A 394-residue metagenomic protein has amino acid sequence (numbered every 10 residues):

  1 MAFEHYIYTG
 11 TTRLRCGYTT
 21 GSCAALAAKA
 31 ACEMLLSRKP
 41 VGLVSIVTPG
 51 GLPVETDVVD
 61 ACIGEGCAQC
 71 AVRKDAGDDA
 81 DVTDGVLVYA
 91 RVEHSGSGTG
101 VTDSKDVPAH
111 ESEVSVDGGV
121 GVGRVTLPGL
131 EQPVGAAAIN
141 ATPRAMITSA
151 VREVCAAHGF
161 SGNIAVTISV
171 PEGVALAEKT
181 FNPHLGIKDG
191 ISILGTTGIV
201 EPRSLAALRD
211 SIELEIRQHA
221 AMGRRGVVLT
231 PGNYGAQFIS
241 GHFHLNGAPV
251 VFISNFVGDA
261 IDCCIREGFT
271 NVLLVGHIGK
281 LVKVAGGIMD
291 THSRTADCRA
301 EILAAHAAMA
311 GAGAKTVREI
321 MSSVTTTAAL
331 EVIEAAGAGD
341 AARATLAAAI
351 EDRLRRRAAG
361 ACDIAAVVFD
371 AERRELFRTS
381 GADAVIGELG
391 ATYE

Functional and structural regions predicted by a protein language model:
M1-K179, P183-L185, G381: Generic N-terminal targeting/processing segments that precede catalytic cores or assembly contacts
H5-Y8, R15, S22, L185-I191 (+2 more regions): A structural signal for small-residue-enriched, beta-sheet-centric alpha/beta enzyme cores and oligomeric scaffold folds
I63-G66, Y89-R91, V134-A137, H184-D189 (+4 more regions): Short, low-complexity, polar/charged sequence segments that are solvent-exposed and flexible
D363-E394: Short, amphipathic C-terminal "tail helix"
